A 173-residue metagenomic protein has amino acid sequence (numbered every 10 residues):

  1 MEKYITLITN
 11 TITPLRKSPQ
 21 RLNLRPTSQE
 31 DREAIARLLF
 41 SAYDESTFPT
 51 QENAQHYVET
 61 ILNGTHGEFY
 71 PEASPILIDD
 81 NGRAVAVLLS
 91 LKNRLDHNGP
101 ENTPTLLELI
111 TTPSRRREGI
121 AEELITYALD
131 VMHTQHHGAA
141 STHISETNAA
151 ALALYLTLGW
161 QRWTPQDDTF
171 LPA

Functional and structural regions predicted by a protein language model:
M1-L22, T169: Acyl-donor-binding surface of acyltransferase catalytic domains
N23-R37, F48: A short beta-loop-alpha structural element at the N-terminal edge of CoA-dependent acyl/N-acetyltransferase catalytic
Y43-L62: Conserved GNAT-fold acetyl-CoA-binding loop/helix
N63-I76, A86, T105: A short helix-loop-beta-strand connector motif used in the catalytic cores of GNAT acetyltransferases and, in some
L91, G99-P113: Conserved acetyl-CoA binding element of GNAT-fold acetyltransferases
E108-T111, R117-D130, T134, L152-T157: Conserved acetyl-CoA-binding loop-helix of GNAT-fold acetyltransferases
P113, S141-L152, D168-A173: Conserved beta-strand-loop-alpha-helix junction that forms the acyl-donor binding cleft
M132-H143: Conserved GNAT acetyl-CoA-binding A-motif
